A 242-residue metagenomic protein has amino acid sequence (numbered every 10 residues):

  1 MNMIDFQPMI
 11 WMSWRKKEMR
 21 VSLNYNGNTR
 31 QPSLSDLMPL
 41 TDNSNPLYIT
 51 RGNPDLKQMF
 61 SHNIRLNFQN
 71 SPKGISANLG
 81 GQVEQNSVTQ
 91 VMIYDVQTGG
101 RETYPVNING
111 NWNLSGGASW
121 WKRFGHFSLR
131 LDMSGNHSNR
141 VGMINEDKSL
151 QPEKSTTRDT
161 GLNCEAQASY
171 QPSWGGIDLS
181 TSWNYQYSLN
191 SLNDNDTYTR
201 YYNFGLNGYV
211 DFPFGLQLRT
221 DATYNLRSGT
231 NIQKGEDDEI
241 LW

Functional and structural regions predicted by a protein language model:
M1-W242: Exposed, low-structure sequence patches enriched in small/polar residues
